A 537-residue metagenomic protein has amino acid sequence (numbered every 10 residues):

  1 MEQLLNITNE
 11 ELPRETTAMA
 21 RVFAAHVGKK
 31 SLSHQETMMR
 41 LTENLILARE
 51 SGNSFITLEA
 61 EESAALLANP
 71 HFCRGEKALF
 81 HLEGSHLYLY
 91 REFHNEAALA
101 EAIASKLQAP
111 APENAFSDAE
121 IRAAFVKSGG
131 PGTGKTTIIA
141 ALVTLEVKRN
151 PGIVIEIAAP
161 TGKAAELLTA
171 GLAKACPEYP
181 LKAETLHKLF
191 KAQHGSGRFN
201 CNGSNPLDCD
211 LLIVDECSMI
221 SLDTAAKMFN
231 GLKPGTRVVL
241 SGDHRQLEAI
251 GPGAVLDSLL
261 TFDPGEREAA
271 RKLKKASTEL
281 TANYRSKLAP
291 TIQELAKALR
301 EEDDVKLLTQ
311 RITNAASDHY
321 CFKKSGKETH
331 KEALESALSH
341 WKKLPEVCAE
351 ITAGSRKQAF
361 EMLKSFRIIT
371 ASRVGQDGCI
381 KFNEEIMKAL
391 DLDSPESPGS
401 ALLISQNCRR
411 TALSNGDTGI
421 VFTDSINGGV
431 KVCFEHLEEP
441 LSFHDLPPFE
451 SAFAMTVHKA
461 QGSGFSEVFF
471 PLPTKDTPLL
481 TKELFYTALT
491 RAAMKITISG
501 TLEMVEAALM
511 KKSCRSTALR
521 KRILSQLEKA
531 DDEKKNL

Functional and structural regions predicted by a protein language model:
M1-E62: Intrinsically disordered, low-complexity N-terminal extensions of AAA+/P-loop NTPases that precede the structured
A60-F116: Interdomain "pre-motor" coupling segment immediately N-terminal to P-loop NTPase/helicase cores
E61, L99, T185, D215 (+7 more regions): Residue-level signature of catalytic and energy-coupling elements of molecular machines, predominantly ATP/GTP-dependent
R91, P131, I157, N202-N205 (+10 more regions): Replace "in large, NTP-powered and nucleic-acid-processing enzymes" with "in large, NTP-powered factors and other
A119, R245-L402, C408-T411: Conserved helicase motor core of P-loop NTPases
A119-S128: Conserved pre-motif I regulatory segment
G130-N314: ASCE P-loop NTPase helicase motor core
D417-L537: C-terminal accessory regions
